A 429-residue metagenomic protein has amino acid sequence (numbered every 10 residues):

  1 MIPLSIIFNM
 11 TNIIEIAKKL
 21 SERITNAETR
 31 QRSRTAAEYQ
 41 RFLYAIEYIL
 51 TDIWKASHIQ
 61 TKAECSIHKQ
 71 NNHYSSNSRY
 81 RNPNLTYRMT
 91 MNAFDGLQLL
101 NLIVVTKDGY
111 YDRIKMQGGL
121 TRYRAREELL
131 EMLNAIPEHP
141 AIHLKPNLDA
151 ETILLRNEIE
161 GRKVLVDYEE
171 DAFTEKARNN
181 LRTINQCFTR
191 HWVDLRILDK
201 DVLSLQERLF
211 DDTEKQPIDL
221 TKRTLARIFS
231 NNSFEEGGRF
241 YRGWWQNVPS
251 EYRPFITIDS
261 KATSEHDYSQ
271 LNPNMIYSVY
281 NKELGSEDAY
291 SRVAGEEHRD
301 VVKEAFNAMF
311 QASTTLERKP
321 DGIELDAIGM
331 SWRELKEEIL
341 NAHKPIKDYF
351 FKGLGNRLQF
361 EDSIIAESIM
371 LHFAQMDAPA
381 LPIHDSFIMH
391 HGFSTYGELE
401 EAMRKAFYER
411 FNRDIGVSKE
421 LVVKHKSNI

Functional and structural regions predicted by a protein language model:
I2-Q60, L102, Y110-Y111, T121-R122 (+2 more regions): Conserved catalytic core of nucleic-acid polymerases
E28, R32, R41-F42, I46-I49 (+5 more regions): Long terminal accessory regions outside catalytic cores
L50-I53, A93-N101, I369-F373, M403-F411: Hydrophobic, Leu/Ile/Phe/Ala-enriched alpha-helical segments that form helix-helix packing faces
Q60-Y87, G238, G243-K352: Helical catalytic core of nucleic-acid polymerases
R81-L100, V105: Short amphipathic alpha-helical interaction segments
G118-R299, H384-S386: Acidic, glycine-rich two-metal-ion catalytic cores of nucleic acid-processing enzymes
M389-F393: Short beta-strand-to-loop capping motifs
S394-I429: Polymerase palm active-site segment centered on the conserved acidic dipeptide of motif C
